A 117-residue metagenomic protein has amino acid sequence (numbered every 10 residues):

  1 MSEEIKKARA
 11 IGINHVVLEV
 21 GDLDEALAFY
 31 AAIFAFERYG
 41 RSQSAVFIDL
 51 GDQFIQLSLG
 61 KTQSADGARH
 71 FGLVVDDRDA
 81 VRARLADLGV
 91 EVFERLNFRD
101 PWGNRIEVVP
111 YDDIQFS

Functional and structural regions predicted by a protein language model:
M1-D24, F54, A68-F71, D112-S117: N-terminal beta-strand motif that seeds the catalytic metal site of vicinal oxygen chelate
M1-K7, A83-S117: Vicinal oxygen chelate
A8-I11, V17-I55: Core segments of cupin and vicinal oxygen chelate
N14, Q43-S44, R69, E94: Residue-level marker for the onset of beta-strands and adjacent loop->beta junctions in well-ordered domains
D22-L23, D76-D79: Helix N-cap motif at beta-to-alpha junctions
F29, G67, D79-R84: Short amphipathic alpha-helices within nucleic acid-binding modules
F36-A68, R105-D113: Conserved short beta-strand elements that form part of the metal-binding/catalytic scaffold of enzyme active sites
